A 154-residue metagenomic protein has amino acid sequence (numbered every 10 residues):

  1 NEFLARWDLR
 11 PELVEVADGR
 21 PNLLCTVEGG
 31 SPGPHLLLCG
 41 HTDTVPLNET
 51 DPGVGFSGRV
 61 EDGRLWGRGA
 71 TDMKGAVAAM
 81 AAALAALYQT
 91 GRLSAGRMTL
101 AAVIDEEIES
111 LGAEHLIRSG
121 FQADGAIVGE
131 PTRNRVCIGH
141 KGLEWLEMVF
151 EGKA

Functional and structural regions predicted by a protein language model:
N1-R68, Q89-S94, I104: Acidic/His- and Gly-rich active-site-bordering loop/insert found across diverse amide/peptide-bond hydrolases
L65, T71, G75-A154: Fold-level recognition of mixed alpha/beta catalytic cores in primary-metabolism enzymes, strongest
